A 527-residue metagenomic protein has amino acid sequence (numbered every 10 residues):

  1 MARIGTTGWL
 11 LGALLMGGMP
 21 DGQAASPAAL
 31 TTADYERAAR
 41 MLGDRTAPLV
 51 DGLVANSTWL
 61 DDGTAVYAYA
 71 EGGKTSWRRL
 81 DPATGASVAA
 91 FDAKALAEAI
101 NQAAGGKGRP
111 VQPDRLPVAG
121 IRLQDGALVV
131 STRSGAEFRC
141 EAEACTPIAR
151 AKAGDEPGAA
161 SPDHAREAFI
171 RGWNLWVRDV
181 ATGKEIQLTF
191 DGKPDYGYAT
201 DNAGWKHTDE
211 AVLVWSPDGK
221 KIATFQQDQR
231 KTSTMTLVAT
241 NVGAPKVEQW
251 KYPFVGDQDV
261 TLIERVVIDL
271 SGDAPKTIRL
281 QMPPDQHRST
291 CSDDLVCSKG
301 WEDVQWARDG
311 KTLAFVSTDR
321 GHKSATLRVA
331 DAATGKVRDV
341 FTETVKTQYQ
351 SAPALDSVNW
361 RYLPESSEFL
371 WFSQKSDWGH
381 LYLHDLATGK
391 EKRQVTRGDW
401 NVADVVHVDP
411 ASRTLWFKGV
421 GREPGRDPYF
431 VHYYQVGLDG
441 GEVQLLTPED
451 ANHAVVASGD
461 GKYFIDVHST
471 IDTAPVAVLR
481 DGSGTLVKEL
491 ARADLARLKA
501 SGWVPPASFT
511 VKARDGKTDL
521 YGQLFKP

Functional and structural regions predicted by a protein language model:
M1-W9: Bacterial N-terminal signal peptides that target proteins for export
W9-G12, G17, G22-P475, L479-R480 (+2 more regions): Beta-propeller folds
F509-A513: Short acidic-hydrophobic surface loop/beta-edge motif
G516-P527: A short loop-to-beta-strand scaffold at the N-terminal edge of the catalytic core in hydrolase folds
